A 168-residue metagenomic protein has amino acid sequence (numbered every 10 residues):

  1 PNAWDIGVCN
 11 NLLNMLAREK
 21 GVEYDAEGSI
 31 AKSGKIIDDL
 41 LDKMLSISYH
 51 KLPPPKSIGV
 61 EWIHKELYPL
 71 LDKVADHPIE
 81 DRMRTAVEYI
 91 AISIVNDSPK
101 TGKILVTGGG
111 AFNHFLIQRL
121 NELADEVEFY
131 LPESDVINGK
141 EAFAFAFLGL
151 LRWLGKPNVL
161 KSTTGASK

Functional and structural regions predicted by a protein language model:
N2-I6, E126-P132: Short hydrophobic/aromatic-enriched beta-strand-loop microsegments
N2-V87, A91, L154, N158 (+1 more regions): Conserved ATP-utilizing enzyme core subdomain
V8-L13, A86, L116, N138-E141 (+1 more regions): Catalytic-loop motifs flanking and including active-site residues across diverse enzymes
V22, G102, D125-E128: A structural micro-motif
W62-L70, F115-E126: Acidic-glycine-rich active-site phosphate/pyrophosphate-binding loop
E88, P132-K168: Glycine-rich phosphate-binding/hydrolytic loop that grips phosphoryl groups
I94-G102: Phosphate/pyrophosphate-binding loops at sites that engage ATP/ADP/AMP, CoA/4′-phosphopantetheine, polyphosphate
G102-L120: Glycine-rich phosphate-binding loops at beta-strand->alpha-helix junctions
